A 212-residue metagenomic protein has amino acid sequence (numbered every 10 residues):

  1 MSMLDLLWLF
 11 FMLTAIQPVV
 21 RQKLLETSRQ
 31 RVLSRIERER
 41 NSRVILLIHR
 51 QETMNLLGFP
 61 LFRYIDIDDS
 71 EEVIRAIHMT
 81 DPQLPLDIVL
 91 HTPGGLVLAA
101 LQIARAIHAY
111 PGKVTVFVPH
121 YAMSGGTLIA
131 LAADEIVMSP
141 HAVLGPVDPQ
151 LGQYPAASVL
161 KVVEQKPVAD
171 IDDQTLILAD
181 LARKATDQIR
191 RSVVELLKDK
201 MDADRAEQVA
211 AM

Functional and structural regions predicted by a protein language model:
M1-Y121, L128-M212: Terminal-region recognition feature
